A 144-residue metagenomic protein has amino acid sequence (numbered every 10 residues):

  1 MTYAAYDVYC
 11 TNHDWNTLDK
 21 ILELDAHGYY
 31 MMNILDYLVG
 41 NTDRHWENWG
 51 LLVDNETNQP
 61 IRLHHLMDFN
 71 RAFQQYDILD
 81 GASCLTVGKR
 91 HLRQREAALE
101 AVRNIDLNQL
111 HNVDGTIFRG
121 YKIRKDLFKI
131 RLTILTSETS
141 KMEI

Functional and structural regions predicted by a protein language model:
M1-N41, H45-W46, G50-I144: Anionic ligand-binding catalytic core segments
